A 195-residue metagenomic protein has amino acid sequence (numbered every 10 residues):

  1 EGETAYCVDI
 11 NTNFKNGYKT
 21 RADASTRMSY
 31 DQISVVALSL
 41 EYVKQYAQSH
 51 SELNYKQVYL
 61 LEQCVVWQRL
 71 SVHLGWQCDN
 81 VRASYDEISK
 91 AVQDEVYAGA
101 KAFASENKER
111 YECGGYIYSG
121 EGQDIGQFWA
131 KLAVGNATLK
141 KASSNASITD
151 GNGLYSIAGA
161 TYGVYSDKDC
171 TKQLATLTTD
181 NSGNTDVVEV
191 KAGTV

Functional and structural regions predicted by a protein language model:
E1-L132: Short, surface-exposed polybasic-aromatic patches that bind anionic ligands, especially phosphate groups
S34-S49, Q57, K131-V195: Solvent-exposed loop/turn and edge beta-strand elements of beta-rich ligand-binding domains
